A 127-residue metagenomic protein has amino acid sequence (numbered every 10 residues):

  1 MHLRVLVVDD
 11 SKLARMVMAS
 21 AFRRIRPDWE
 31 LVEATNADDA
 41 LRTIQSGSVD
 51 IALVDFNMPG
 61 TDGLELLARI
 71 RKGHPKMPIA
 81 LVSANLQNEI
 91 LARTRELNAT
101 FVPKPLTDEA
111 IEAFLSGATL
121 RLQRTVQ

Functional and structural regions predicted by a protein language model:
K12-V32: Two-component/phosphorelay signaling modules centered on CheY-like receiver
E33-I51: Acidic, metal-coordinating helix/loop segments flanking the phosphotransfer/catalytic sites of two-component signaling
N36, D62-E65: Acidic catalytic/metal-coordinating carboxylates
R42, L64-P75: Short amphipathic alpha-helix used as the core "switch/output" element in two-component signaling
D55: Active-site residues of response regulator receiver
M58: Receiver (REC) domain active-site loop signature in two-component systems and cognate sites in sensor histidine kinases
E65, L86-V102, D108, A113: Alpha4 helix (beta4-alpha4-beta5 surface) of REC/receiver domains from two-component response regulators
